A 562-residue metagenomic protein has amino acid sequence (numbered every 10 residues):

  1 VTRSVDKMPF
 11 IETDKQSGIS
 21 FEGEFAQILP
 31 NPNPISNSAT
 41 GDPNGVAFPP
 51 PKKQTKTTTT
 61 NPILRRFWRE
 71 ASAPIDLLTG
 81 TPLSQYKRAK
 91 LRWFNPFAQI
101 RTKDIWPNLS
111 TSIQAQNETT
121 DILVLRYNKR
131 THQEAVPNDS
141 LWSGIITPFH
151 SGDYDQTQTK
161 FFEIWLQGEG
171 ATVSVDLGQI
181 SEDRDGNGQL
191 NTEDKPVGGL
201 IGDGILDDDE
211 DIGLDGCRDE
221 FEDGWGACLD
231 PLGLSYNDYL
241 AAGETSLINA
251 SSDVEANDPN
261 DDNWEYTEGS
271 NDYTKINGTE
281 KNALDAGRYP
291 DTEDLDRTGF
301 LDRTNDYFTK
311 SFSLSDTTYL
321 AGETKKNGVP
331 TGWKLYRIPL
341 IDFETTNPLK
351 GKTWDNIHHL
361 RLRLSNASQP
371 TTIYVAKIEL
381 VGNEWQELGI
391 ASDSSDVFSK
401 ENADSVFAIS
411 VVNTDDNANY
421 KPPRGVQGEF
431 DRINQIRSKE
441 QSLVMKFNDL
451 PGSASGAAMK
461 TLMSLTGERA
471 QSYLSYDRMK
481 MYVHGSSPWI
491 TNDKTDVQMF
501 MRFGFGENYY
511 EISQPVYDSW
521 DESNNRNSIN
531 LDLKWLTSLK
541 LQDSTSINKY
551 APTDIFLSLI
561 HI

Functional and structural regions predicted by a protein language model:
T2-E22, P32-G41, P50-D121, G152-T157 (+3 more regions): Short loop/turn motifs that connect adjacent beta-strands in outer-membrane beta-barrel proteins
F25-N31, Q179-S181: Transmembrane beta-strands of outer-membrane beta-barrel pores
Q114-L141, E429-A458: Short carbohydrate-recognition loop motifs
Q133-D155, Y307-E323, D449-A470, Y510-P515: Secreted extracellular polysaccharide-interacting domains
Y154-F161, G168-T172, Q471-K480, K494-D496: Extended extracellular/luminal ectodomain segments enriched in beta-structured repeat modules
D183-G328, N347-P348, N508, N525-N527 (+2 more regions): Acidic, glycine-anchored loop motifs typical of Ca2+
N366-K421, G428: Exposed low-complexity, polar/acidic, P/S/T/G-rich flexible segments that act as propeptides, protease-susceptible
I560-I562: Conserved small/polar residues in nucleotide/adenosyl-binding loops
